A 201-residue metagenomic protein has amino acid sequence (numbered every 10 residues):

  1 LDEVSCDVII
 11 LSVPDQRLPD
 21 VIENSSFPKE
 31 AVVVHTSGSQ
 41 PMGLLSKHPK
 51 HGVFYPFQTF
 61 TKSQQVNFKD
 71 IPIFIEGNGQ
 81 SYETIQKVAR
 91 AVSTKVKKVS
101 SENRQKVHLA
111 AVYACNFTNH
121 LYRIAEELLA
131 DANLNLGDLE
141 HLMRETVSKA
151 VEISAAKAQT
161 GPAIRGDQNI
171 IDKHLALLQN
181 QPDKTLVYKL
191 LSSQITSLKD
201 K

Functional and structural regions predicted by a protein language model:
L1-Q65: Rossmann-like NAD(P)(H) cofactor-binding subdomain of soluble oxidoreductases
C6-I9, V107-A111, L198-D200: Short, solvent-exposed polar/charged micro-motifs at secondary-structure junctions
R17-L18, P41, Q80-S81, H120 (+1 more regions): Short phosphate-engaging motifs
N24-P28, A91, D131-A132, Q181: Alpha-helix C-cap/termination motif
A31-H35, N133-L142, T146, I171-L178: Electropositive, surface-exposed helix/loop patches at the edges of structured domains that serve as adaptable
K50, Q65-V151, S193: Internal alpha-helical scaffold of NAD(P)-dependent oxidoreductase catalytic cores
R144-K201: Interdomain hinge/lid region at the active-site interface of Rossmann-like NAD(P)-dependent oxidoreductases
